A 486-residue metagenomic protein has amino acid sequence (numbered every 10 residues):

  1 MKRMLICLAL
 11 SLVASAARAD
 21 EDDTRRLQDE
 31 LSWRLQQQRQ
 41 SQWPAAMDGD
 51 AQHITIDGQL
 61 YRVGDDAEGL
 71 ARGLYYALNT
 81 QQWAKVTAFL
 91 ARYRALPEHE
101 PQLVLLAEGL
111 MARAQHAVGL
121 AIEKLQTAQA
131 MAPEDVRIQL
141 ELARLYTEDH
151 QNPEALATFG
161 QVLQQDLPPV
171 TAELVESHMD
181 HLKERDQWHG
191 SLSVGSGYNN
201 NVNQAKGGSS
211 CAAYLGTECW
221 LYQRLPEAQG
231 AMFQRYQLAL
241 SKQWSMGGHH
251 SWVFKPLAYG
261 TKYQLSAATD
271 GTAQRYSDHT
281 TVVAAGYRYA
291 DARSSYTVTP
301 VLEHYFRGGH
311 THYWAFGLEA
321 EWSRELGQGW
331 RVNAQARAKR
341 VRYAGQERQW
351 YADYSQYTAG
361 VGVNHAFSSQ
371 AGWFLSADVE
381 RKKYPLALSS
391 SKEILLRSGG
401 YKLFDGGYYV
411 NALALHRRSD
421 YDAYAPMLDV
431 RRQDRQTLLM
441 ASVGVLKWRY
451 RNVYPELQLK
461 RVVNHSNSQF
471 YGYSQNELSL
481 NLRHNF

Functional and structural regions predicted by a protein language model:
K2-C7: Sec-dependent signal peptide recognition, specifically the positively charged N-region followed immediately by
S11: Substrate-recognition/specificity elements adjacent to catalytic centers across diverse enzyme folds
A14-A17: N-terminal signal peptide c-region/cleavage motif recognized by signal peptidases
D20-G58, L74-T80, A84-A88, L106-H116 (+2 more regions): Gram-negative and organellar
G58-Y61, R92-H99: Flexible helix-coil transition and linker loops at the boundaries of alpha-helical arrays
D65-R72: Amphipathic alpha-helical repeat scaffolds of TPR domains
